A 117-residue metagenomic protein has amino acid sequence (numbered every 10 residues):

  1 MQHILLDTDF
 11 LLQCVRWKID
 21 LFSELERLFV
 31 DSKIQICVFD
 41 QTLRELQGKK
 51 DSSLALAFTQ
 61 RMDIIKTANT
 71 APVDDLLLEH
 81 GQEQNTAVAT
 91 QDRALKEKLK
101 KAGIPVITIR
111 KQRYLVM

Functional and structural regions predicted by a protein language model:
M1-I64: Domain-level signal for Mg2+-assisted phosphodiester chemistry and nucleotide/NA-binding surfaces in nucleic-acid
C37-M117: Nuclease catalytic cores that cleave nucleic-acid phosphodiester bonds, predominantly acidic two-metal-ion
